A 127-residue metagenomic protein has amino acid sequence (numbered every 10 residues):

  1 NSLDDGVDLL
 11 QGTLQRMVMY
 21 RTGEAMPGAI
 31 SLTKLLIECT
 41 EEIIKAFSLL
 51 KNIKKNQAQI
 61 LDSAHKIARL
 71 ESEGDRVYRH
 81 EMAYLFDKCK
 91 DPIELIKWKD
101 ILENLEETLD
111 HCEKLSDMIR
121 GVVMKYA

Functional and structural regions predicted by a protein language model:
N1-A127: Cytosolic, long alpha-helical scaffolding segments
